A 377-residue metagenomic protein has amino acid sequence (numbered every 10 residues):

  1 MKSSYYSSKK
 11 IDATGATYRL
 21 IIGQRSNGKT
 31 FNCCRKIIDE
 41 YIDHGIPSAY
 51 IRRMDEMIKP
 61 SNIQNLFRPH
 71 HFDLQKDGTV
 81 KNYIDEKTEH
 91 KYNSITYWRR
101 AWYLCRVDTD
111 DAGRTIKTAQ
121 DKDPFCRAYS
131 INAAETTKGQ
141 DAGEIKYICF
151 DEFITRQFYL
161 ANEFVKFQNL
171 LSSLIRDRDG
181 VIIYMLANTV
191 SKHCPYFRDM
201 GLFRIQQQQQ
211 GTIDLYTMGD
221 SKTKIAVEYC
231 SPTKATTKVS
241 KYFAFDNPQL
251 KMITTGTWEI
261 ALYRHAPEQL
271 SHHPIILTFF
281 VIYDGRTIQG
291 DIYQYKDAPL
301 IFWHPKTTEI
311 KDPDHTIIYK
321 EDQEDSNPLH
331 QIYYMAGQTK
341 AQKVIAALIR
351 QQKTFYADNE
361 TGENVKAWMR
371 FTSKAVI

Functional and structural regions predicted by a protein language model:
M1-I377: Phosphate/NTP-binding elements of NTP-utilizing enzymes
